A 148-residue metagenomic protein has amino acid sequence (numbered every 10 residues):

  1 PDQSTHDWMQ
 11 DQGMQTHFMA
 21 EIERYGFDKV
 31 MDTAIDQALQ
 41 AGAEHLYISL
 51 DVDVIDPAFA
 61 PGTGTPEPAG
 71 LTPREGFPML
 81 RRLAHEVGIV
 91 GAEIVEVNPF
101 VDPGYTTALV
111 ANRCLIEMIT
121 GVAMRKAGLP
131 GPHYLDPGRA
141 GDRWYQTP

Functional and structural regions predicted by a protein language model:
P1-P148: Conserved alpha-helical scaffold segments that buttress catalytic/binding sites
